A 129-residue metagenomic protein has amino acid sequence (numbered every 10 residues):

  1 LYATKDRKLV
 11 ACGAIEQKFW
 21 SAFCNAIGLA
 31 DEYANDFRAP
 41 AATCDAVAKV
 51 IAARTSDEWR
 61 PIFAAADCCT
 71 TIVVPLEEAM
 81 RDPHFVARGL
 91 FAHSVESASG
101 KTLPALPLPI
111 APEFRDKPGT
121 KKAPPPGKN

Functional and structural regions predicted by a protein language model:
L1-K5, A92-S97: Short acidic-hydrophobic surface loop/beta-edge motif
L1-T70, K122: Aromatic-enriched alpha-helical interface/lid elements that frame and gate functional surfaces
R38, E77-E78, S97-A98: AMP-binding (ANL) adenylation modules
A64-F85: Conserved PLP cofactor-binding pocket of PLP-dependent enzymes
D82-E96: Short, surface-exposed loop/helix-turn segments at secondary-structure junctions that function as lids/hinges flanking
V95-N129: Flexible, small-/acidic-enriched active-site or ligand-binding loops
